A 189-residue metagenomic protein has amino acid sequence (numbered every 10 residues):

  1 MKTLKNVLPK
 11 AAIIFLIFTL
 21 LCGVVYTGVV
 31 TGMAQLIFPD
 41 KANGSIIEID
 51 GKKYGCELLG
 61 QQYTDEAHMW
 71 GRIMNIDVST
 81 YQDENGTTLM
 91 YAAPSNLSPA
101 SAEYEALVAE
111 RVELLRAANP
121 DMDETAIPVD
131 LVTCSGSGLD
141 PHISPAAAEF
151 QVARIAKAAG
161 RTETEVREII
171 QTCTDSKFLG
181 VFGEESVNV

Functional and structural regions predicted by a protein language model:
M1-P9: Cytosolic-side transmembrane helix boundary signature
K2, I14, G23, V30-V152 (+3 more regions): Flexible, solvent-exposed loop/hinge segments and secondary-structure transition points
I155, A159, V187-V189: Hydrophobic/aromatic-rich, well-ordered segments within soluble, folded domains that form packed cores
S176-V189: Amphipathic, charged alpha-helical segments and their helix-to-coil junctions in extracytoplasmic/peripheral assemblies
